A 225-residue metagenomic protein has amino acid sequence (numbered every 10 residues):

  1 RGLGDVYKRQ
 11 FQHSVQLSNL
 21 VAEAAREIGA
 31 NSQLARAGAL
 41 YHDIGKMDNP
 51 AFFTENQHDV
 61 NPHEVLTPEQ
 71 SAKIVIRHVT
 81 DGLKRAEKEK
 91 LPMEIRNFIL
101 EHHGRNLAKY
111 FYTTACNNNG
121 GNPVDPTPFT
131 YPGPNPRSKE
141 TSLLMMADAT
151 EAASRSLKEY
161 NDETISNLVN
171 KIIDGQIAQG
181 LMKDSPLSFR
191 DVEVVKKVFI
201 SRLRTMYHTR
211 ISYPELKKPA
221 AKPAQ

Functional and structural regions predicted by a protein language model:
R1, A51-Q70: Cytosolic, membrane-proximal regulatory domains of ion/volume homeostasis and mechanosensation machinery
G2-Y7: Short, small-residue-biased leader/transition segments that mark boundaries at the very start of proteins
K8-Q16, P68-T80, D162-E163: Active-site metal-coordination segments of metallo-dependent hydrolases
R9-A35, D81, P132-P136: Alpha-helical phosphate/pyrophosphate-handling elements in metalloenzyme active cores
N31-Y41, I95-F98, K139-E140: Alpha-helical scaffolds flanking conserved acidic
G45-K46, E151: Short active-site segment of divalent metal-dependent hydrolases/proteases that encodes the spacing between
M47-F53, K158: Catalytic Zn2+-binding segment of zinc metalloproteases
V75-Q225: Terminal helices and disordered tails flanking the catalytic cores of nucleotide-processing hydrolases
